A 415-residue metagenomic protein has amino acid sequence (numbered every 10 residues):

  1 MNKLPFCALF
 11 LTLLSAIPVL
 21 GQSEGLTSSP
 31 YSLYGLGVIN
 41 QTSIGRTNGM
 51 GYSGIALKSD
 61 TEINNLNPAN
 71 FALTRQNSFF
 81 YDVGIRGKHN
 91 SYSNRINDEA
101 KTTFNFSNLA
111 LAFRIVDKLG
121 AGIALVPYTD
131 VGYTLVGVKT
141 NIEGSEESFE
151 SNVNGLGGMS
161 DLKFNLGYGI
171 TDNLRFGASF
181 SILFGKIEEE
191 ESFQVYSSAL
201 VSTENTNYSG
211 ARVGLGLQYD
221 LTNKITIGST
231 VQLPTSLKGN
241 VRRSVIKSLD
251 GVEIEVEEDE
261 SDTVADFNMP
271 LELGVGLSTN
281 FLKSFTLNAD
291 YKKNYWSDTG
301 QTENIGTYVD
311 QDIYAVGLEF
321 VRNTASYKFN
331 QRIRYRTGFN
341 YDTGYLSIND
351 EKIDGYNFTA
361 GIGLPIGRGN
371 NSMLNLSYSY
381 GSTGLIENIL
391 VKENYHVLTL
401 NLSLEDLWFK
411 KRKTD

Functional and structural regions predicted by a protein language model:
M1-C7: Bacterial N-terminal signal peptides that target proteins for export
C7-A16: Bacterial N-terminal signal peptides
A8, A56-K58, L162: Short hydrophobic "helix-edge" motifs at membrane interfaces and signal-peptide entry regions
V19-T129: N-terminal, post-signal peptide beta-strand-biased segments of exported outer-membrane/organellar beta-barrel and other
Q22-G49, A110-D415: Outer-membrane beta-barrel porins/channels
